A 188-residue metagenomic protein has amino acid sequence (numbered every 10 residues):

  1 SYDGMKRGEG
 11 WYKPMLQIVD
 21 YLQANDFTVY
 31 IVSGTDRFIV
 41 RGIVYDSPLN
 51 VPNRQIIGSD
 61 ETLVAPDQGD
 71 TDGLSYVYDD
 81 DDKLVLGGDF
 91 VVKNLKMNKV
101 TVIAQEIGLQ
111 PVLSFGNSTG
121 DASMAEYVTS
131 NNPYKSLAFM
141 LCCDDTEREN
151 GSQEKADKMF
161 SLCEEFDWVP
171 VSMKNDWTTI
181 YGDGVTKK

Functional and structural regions predicted by a protein language model:
S1-K188: C-terminal cap/substrate-recognition subdomain and adjoining C-terminal extension of metal-dependent phosphatase-like
